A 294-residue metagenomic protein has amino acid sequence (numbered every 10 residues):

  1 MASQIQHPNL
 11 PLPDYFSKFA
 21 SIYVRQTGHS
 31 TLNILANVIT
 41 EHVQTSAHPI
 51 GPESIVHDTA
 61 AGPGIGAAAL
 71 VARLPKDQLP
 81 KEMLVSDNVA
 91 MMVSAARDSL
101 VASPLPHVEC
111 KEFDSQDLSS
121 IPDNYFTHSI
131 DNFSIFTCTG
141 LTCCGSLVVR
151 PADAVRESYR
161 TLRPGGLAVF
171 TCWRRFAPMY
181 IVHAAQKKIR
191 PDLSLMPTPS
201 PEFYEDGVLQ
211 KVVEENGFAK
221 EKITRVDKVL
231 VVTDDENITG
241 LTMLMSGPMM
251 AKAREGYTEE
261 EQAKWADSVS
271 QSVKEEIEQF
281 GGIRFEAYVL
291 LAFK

Functional and structural regions predicted by a protein language model:
M1-A20, Q44-P52, A72-Q78, V101-P104: Eukaryotic N-terminal low-complexity, Ser/Thr- and Lys/Arg-rich leader segments that predominantly function as
I5, P11-L12, F16-I22, K220-F280: C-terminal helical/coil "lid" or tail adjacent to the Rossmann-like core of SAM-dependent
H29-S54, A69-R73: Conserved alpha-helix/loop element of class I SAM-dependent methyltransferases that forms part of the SAM/SAH-binding
G51-S120, D153: Class I SAM-dependent methyltransferase SAM/SAH-binding core
H57, Y125-F133, L290: Short SAM/SAH-binding signature in class I
T127-P151: A short SAM/SAH-binding and catalytic strip from SAM-dependent methyltransferases
A152, Y159, G165-D235: Conserved catalytic/acceptor-binding region of the Class I
G217-A219, Y288-K294: Core SAM-dependent methyltransferase catalytic element
